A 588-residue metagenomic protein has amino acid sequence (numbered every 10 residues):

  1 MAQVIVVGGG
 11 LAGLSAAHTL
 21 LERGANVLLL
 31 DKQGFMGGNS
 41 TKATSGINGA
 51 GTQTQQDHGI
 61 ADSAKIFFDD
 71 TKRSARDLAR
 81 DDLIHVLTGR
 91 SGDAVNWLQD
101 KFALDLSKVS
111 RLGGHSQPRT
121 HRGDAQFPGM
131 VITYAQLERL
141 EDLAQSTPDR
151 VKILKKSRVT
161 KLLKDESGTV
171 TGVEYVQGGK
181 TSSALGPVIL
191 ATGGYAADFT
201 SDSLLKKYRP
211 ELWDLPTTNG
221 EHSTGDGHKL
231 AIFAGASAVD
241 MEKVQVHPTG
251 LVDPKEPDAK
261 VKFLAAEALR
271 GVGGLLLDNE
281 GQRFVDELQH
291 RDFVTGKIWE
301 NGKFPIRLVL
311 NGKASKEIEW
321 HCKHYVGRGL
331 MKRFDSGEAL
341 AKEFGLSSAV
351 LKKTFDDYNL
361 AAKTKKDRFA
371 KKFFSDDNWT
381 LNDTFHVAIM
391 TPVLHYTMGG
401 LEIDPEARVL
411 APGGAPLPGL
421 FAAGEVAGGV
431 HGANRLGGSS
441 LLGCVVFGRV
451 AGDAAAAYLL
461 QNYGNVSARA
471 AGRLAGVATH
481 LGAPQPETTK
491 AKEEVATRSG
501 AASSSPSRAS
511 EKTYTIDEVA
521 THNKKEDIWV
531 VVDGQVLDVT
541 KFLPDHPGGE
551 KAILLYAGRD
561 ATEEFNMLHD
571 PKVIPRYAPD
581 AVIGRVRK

Functional and structural regions predicted by a protein language model:
A2, G178-P187: Core beta-strand elements of the Rossmann-like FAD/NAD(P) dinucleotide-binding domain in flavoenzyme oxidoreductases
V4-L29: N-terminal Rossmann-like FAD-binding beta1-loop-alpha1 element of flavoenzymes
A25, K32-K152, K156-S157, K161 (+3 more regions): Conserved N-terminal/central alpha/beta ligand/cofactor-binding core
K161, V350-V430, N434, R508-D517 (+1 more regions): A glycine-rich dinucleotide-binding beta-alpha-beta segment and adjacent secondary-structure elements that constitute
S183-P254, C444-V450, A454: Glycine-rich loop(s) and the adjacent beta-strand/alpha-helix scaffold that form part
H228-V350: An anion/pyrophosphate-binding glycine-rich loop and adjacent beta-alpha core in soluble alpha-beta enzymes
A238-V252, D453-T497: Active-site-proximal substrate-binding core of FAD-dependent oxidoreductases
K490-K588: Histidine-anchored, small-residue-rich loop motif
